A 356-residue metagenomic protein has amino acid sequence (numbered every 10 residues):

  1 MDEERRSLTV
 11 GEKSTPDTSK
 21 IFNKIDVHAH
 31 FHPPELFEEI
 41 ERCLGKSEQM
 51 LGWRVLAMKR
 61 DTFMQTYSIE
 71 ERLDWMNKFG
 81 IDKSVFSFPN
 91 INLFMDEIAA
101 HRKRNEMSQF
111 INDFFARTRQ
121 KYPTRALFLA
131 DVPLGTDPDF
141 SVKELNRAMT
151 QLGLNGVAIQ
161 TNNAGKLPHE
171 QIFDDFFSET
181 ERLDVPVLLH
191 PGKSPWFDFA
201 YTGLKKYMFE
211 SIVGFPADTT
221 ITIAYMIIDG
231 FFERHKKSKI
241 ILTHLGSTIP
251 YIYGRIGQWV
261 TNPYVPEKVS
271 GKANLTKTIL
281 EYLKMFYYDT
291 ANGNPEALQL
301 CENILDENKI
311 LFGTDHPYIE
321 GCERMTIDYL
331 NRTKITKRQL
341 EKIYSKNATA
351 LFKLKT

Functional and structural regions predicted by a protein language model:
M1-V27, P33-K83, D113-K121, K143-R147 (+5 more regions): Mid-to-C-terminal alpha-helical segments outside catalytic/metal-binding sites
G52-Q65, E71-I98, R125-P133, N155-N162: Divalent metal-dependent hydrolysis catalytic cores, especially in the metallo-beta-lactamase
D61-E70, M107-D113, K166-F177: Aromatic- and glycine-enriched glycan-recognition loops and surfaces that form the carbohydrate-binding subsites
P89, L134, P191-F197, H316-Y318: Short glycine-enriched loops at secondary-structure junctions
N90-R104, D139, Y207-M208: Surface-exposed, active-site-proximal loop segments in enzymatic domains
A99-N105, D328-Y329, T333: Short glycine-enriched, charge-decorated loop/helix-capping segments at active-site entrances that position
H101-N105, R117-E179: Long, hydrophobic, well-ordered secondary-structure blocks that form the structural core and pocket-lining surfaces
M149-L305, K309: Catalytic pocket-lining loop regions of alpha/beta-barrel enzymes, especially the amidohydrolase/enolase/GH5 lineages
